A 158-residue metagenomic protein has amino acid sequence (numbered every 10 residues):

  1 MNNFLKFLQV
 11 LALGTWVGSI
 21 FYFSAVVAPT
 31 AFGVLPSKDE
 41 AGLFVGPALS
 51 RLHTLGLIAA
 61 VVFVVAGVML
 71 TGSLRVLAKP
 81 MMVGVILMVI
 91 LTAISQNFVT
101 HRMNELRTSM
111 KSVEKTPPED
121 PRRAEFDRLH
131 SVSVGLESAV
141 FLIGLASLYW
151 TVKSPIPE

Functional and structural regions predicted by a protein language model:
M1-L13, P80-I86, G144-W150: Alpha-helical transmembrane segments and their helix-start/interface "positive-inside/aromatic belt" motifs in integral
N2-F63, G67-L70, R75-L77, N104-D127 (+1 more regions): Interfacial loop at the N-terminal end of multi-pass membrane proteins
V17, G84-V99: Hydrophobic alpha-helical membrane-insertion segments
Y22, V26, I94, F98-H101 (+1 more regions): Transmembrane alpha-helix boundary/anchor motif
L57, M82-I86, L136-F141: Hydrophobic H-region at the start of alpha-helical membrane spans
A78-L87, D120, K153-E158: Hydrophobic alpha-helical transmembrane segments and immediately flanking/interface helices in integral membrane
R128-G135: Individual transmembrane alpha-helix segments
G135-K153: Selective detector of the "anchor" transmembrane alpha-helix that sits immediately C-terminal
